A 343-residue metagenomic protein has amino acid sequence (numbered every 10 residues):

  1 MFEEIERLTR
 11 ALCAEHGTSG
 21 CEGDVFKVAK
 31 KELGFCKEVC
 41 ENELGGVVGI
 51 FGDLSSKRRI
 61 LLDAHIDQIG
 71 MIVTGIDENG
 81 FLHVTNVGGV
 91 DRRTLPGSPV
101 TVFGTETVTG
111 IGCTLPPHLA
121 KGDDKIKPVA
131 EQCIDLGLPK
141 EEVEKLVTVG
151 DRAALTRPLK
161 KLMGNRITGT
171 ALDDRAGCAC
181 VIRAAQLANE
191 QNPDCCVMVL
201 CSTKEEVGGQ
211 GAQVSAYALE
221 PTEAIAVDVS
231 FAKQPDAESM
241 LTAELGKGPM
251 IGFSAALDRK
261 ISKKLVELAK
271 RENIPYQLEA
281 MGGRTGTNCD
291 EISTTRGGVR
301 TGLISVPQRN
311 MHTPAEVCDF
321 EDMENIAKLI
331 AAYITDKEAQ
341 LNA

Functional and structural regions predicted by a protein language model:
M1-A343: N-terminal hydrophobic/helix-forming segments and targeting peptides
